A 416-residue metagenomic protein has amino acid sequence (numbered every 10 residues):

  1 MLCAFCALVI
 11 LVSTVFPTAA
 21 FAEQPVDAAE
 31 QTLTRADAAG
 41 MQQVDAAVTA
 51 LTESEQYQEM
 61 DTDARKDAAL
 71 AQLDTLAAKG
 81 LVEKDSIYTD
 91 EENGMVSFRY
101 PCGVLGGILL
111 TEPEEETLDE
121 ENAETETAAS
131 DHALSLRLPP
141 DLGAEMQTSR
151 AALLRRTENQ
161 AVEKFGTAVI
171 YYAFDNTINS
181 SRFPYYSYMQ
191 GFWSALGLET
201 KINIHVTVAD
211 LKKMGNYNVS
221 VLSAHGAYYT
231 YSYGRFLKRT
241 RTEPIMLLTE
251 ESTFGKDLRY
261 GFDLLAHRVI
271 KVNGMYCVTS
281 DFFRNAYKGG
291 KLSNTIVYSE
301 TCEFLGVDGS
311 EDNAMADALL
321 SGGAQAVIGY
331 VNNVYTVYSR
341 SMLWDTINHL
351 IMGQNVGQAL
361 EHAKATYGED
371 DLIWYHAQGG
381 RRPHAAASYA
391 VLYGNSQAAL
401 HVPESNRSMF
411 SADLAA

Functional and structural regions predicted by a protein language model:
M1-V9: Sec-dependent N-terminal signal peptides
V12-A28: Sec-dependent signal peptide cleavage junction
Q24-A50: Short N-terminal segments immediately surrounding and downstream of signal-peptide cleavage
G40-E53, L136-D257, G261, H267: A domain-level signal for caspase-like cysteine endopeptidase catalytic cores and their zymogen-processing architecture
S54-F192, T230, G234: Non-catalytic propeptide/linker segments at domain boundaries
A168-Y172, V219-S223, T295-E300, A326-Y330: Structural recognition of the beta-strand scaffold that forms the well-ordered cores of secreted hydrolase catalytic
Y229-Q325: Cysteine protease catalytic core and zymogen-processing segment of caspase-like enzymes
I296-A415: Active-site-proximal C-terminal subdomain of hydrolase catalytic domains
